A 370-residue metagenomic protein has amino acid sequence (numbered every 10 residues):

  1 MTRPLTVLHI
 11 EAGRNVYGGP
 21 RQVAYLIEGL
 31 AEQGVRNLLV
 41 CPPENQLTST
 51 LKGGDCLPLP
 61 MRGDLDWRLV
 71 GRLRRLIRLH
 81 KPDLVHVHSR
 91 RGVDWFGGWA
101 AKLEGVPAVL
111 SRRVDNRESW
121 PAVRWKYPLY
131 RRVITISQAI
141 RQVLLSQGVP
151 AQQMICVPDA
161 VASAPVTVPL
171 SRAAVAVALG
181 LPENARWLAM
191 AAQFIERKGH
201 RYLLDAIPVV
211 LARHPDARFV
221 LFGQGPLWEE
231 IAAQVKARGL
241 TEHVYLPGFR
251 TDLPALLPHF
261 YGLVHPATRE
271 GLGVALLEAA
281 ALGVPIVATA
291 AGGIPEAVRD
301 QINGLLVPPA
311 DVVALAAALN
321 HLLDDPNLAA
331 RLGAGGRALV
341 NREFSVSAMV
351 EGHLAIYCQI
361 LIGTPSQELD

Functional and structural regions predicted by a protein language model:
Y17-E28, R186, M190-V209, P226-A232 (+2 more regions): A conserved mid-protein helix/loop that constitutes part of the nucleotide-sugar donor-binding site
V40, L276, P285-A288, V298: Short hydrophobic beta-strand element within catalytic cores of glycosyltransferases and related nucleotide-activated
K102-L103, A108-Q138, Q147: A conserved, positively charged/aromatic
A139, A160: Carbohydrate-associated surface elements
V166-L181, G352, S366: A short helix/loop element that forms part of the nucleotide-sugar donor recognition site in Leloir-type
V177, A232, A314, H321 (+2 more regions): A short, well-ordered alpha-helix in the C-terminal region of glycosyltransferases
F249, T268: Aromatic "clamp/platform" in nucleotide-sugar-dependent glycosyltransferases that forms part of the donor/acceptor
D300-Q301, L305-V312, H321-P326: Conserved acidic donor-binding segment of nucleotide-sugar-dependent glycosyltransferases
